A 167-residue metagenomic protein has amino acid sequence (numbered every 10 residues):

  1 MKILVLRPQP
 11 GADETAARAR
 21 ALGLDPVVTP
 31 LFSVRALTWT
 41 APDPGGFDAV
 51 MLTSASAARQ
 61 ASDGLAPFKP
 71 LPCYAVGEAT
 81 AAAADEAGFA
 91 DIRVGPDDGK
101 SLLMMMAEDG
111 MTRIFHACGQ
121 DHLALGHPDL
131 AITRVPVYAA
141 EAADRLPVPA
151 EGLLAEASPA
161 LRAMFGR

Functional and structural regions predicted by a protein language model:
M1-R167: Signature of uroporphyrinogen-III synthase
